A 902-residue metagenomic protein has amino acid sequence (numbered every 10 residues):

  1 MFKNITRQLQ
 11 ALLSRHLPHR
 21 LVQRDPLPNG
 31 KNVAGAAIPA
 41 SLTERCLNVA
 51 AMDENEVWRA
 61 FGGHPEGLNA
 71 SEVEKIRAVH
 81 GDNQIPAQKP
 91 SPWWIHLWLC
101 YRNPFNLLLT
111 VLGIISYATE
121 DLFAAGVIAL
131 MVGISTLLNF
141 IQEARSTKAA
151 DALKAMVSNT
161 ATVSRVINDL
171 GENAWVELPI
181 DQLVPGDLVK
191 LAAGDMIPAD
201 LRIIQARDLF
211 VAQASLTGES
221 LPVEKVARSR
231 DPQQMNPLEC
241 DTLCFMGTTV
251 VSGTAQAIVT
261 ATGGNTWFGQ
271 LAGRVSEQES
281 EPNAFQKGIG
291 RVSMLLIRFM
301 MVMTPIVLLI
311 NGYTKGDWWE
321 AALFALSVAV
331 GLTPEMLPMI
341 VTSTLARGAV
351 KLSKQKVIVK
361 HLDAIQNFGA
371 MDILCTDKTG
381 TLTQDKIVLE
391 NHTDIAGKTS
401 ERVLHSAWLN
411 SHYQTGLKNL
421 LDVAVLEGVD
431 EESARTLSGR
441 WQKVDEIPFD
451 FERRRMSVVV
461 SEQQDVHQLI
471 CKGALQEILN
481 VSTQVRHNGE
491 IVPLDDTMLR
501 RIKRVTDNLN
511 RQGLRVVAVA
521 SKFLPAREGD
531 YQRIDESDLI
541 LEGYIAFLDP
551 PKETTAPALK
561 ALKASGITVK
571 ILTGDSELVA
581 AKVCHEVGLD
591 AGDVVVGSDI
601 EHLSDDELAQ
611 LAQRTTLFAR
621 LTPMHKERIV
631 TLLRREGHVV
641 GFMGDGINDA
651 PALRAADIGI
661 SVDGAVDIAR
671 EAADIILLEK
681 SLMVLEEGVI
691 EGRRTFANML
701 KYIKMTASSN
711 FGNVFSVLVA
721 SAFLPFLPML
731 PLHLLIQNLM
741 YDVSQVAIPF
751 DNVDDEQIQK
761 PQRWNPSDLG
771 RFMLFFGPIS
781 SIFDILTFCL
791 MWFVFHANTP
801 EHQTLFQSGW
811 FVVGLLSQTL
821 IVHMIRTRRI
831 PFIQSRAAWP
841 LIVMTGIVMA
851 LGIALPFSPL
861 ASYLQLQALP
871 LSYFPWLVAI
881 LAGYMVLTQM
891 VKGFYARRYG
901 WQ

Functional and structural regions predicted by a protein language model:
M1-V184, V189-I197, R202-F210, A214-L221 (+4 more regions): Non-lumenal N-terminal regulatory segments of integral membrane proteins
H64, L243-V251, N367-L541, F547 (+8 more regions): Cytosolic catalytic regions of ATP/NTP-dependent phosphoryl-transfer enzymes
L99-A118, V132, T136, S158-N159 (+10 more regions): Alpha-helical transmembrane segments of multi-pass membrane proteins, especially the membrane-embedded transport
L107-V127, L170, L295-T333, A346 (+6 more regions): Helix-interface capping motifs at the ends of transmembrane segments in multi-pass membrane proteins
T119, V127-S158, R165, E281-T376 (+5 more regions): Hydrophobic alpha-helical transmembrane segments
F210, A227-D231, Q384-H405, H585-L589 (+4 more regions): Basic, amphipathic juxtamembrane/active-site segments that coordinate anionic phosphate or diphosphate groups
A284-M294, A325-A329, K360-F368, R693-M705 (+6 more regions): Membrane-interface segments at loop-to-transmembrane junctions
M303, V307, P338, L345-R347 (+2 more regions): Membrane-embedded transport module
